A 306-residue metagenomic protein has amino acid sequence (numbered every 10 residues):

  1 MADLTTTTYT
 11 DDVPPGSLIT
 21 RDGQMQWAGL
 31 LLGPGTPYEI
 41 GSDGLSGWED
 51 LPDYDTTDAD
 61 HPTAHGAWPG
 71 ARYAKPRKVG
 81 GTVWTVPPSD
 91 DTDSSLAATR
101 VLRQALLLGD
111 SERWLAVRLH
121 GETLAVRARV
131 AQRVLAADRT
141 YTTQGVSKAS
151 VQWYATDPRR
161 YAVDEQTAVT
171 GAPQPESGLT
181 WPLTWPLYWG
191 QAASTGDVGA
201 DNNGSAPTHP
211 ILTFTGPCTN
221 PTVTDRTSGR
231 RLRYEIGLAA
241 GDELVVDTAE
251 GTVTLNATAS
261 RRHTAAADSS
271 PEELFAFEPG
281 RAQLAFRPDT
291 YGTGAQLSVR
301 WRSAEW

Functional and structural regions predicted by a protein language model:
M1-D58: Polar/acidic, low-complexity leader/linker segments enriched in S/T/G and N/D
A2, D164-W306: Intrinsically disordered, low-complexity segments enriched in serine, threonine, and glycine
T20-R21, L107-R113, G216-T219: A short, compositionally biased
D43-G80, V134-A137: Short, solvent-exposed beta-alpha or beta-beta edge segments that form flexible loop/patches at the rim of ligand
A64-D93, Q144-R159, A282: Oligomerization/assembly interface segments of phage tail-like spikes and tubes
A71-R72, Q104-G109, R118, T140-G145: Short, charge-rich binding segments
W84, D91-V134: Short, acidic/charged, Gly/Pro-enriched secondary-structure junctions
W114-R160: Short beta-strand and beta-hairpin "edge-sheet" elements
